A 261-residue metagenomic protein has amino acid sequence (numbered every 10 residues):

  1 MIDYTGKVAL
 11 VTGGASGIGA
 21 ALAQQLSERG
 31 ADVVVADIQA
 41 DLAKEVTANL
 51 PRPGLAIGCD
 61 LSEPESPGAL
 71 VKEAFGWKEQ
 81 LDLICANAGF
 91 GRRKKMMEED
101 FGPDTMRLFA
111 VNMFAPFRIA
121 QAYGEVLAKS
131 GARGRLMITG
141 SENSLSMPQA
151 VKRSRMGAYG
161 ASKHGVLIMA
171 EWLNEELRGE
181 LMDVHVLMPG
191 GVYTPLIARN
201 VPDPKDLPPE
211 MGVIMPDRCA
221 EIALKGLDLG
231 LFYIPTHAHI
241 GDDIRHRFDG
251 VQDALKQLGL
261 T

Functional and structural regions predicted by a protein language model:
I2-V34: Canonical Rossmann dinucleotide-binding motif of NAD(H)/NADP(H)-dependent dehydrogenases/reductases, specifically
T12-G13, L81-G89, N112, I138 (+1 more regions): Rossmann-fold scaffold of SDR-type NAD(P)-dependent oxidoreductases
A40-D41, G58-A69: The beta1-alpha1 cofactor-binding region of Rossmann-like NAD(H)/NADP(H)-dependent oxidoreductases
G68, G91-M106, Q149-K152: Conserved mid-core segment of classical short-chain dehydrogenase/reductases
G76, V111-G131, S144, N174-E175: Amphipathic alpha-helical dimer-interface segment in Rossmann-like NAD(P)H-dependent oxidoreductases
F90, F101-F117, M137, V166: Catalytic Tyr-X3-Lys loop
M137-E171, E175-R178, G191: Catalytic loop of short-chain dehydrogenase/reductase
V186, P202-H246: C-terminal helical subdomain
